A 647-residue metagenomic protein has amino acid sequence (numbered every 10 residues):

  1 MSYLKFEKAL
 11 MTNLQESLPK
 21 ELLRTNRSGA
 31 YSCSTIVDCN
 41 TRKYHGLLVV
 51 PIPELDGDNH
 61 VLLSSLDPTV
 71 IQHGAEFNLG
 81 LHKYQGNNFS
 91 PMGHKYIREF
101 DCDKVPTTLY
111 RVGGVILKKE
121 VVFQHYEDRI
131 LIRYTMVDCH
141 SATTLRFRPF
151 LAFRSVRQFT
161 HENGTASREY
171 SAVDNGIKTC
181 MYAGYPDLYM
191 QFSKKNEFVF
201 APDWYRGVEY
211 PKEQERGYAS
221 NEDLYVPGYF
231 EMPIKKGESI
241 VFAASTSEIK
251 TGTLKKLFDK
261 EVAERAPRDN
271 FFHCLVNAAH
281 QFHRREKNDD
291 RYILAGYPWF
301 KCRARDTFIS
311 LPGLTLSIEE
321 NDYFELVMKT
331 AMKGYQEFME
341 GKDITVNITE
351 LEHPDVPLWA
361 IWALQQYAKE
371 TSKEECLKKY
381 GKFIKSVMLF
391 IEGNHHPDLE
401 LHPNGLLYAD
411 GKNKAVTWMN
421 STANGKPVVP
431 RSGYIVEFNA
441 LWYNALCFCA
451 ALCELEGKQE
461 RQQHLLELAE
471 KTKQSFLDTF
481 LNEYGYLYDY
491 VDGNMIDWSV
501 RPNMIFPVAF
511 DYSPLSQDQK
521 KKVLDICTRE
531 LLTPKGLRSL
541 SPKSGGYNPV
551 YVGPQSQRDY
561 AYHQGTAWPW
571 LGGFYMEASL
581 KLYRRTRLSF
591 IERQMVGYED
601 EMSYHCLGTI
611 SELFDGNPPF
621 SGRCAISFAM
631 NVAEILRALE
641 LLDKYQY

Functional and structural regions predicted by a protein language model:
M1-P267, F271, P298, E320 (+3 more regions): Terminal accessory carbohydrate-recognition/targeting modules of carbohydrate-active enzymes
N78-V105, V112-I116, G393-H396, D525-T533 (+4 more regions): Non-catalytic C-terminal accessory modules of carbohydrate-active enzymes
R129, A201-P202, R206-P233, E238 (+10 more regions): The feature captures the catalytic groove of carbohydrate-active enzymes
A244-H280, I309-L314, E319-K329, Q517-E530: Carboxylate/His-rich catalytic cores and anion/metal-binding grooves
K260-Y297, L540-G546: Conserved oxyanion/phosphate-binding beta-strand-loop segments in alpha/beta enzyme cores
A278-N288, I318-E340, K382-E400, K414 (+3 more regions): Long, well-ordered core segments of solenoidal/helical folds
D289-T307, V346: Internal amphipathic alpha-helical repeat/solenoid segments
F300-A331, N503-L515, L524, M576-R585 (+2 more regions): Alpha-helical support elements that line or immediately flank enzyme active sites and cofactor-binding pockets
